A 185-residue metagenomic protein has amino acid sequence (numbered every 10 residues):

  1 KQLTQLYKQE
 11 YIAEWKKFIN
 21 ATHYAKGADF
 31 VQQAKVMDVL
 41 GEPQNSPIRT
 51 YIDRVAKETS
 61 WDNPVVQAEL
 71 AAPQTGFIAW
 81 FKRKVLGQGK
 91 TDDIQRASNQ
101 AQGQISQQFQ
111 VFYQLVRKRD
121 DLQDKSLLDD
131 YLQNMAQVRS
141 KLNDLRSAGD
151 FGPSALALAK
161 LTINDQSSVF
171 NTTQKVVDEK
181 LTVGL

Functional and structural regions predicted by a protein language model:
K1-L185: Terminal targeting/assembly segments
